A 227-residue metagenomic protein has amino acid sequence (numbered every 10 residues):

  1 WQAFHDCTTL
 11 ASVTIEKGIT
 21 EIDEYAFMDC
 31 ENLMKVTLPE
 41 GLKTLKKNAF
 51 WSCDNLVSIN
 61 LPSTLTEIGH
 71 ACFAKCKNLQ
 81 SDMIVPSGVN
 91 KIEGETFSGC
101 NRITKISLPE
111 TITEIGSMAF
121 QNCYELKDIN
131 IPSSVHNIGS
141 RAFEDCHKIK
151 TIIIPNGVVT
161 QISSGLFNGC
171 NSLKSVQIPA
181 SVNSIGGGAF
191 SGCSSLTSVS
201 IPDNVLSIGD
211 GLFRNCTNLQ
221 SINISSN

Functional and structural regions predicted by a protein language model:
W1-H5, D23-M28, K46-W51, G69-A74 (+6 more regions): Consensus positions within tandem repeat domains that build extended binding/scaffold surfaces
T8-E21, E31-T44, D54-E67, K77-K91 (+6 more regions): Structural signature of tandem-repeat unit edges
